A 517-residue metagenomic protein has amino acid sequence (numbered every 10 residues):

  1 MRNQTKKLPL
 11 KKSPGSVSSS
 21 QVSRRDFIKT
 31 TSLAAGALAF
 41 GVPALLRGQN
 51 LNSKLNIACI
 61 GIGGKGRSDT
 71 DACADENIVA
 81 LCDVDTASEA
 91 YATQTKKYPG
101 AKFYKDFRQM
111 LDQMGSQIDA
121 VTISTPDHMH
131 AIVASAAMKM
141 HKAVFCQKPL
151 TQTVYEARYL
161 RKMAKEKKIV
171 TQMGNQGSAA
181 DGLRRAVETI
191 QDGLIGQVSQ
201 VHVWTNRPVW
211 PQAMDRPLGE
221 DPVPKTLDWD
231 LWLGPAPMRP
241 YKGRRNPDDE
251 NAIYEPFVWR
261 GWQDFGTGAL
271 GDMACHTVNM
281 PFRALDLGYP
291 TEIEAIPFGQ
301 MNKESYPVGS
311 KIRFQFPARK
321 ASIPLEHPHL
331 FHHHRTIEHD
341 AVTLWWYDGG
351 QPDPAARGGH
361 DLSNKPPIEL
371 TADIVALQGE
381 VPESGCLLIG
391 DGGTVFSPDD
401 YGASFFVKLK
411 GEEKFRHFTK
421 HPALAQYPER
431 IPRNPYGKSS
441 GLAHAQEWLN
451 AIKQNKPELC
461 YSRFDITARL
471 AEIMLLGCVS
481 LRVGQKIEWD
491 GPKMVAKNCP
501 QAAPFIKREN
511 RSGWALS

Functional and structural regions predicted by a protein language model:
K12-A35: N-terminal secretory signal peptides and thylakoid transit peptides that target proteins across membranes
T30-L38, R245, I253, F265-L285 (+8 more regions): C-terminal helical cap and adjacent loop that interface with cofactors, partners, or active-site loops
T31-Y98, G177-A180, P281: N-terminal Rossmann-like dinucleotide-binding module
G61-K65, D69, K167-Q172, G177-A295 (+8 more regions): Predominantly a Rossmann-like dinucleotide-binding segment in NAD(P)-dependent oxidoreductases
K102-D106: Conserved SAM-binding strand-loop segment of SAM-dependent methyltransferases
Q109-S116: Short amphipathic alpha-helix with an adjacent loop that forms part of the alpha/beta core around
V121-T122: N-terminal Rossmann-like NAD(P) cofactor-binding module of classical short-chain dehydrogenase/reductase
P126-D127, A131-A179, G193: Beta-strand-loop-alpha-helix segment that lines the small-molecule cofactor/substrate pocket of alpha/beta enzymes
